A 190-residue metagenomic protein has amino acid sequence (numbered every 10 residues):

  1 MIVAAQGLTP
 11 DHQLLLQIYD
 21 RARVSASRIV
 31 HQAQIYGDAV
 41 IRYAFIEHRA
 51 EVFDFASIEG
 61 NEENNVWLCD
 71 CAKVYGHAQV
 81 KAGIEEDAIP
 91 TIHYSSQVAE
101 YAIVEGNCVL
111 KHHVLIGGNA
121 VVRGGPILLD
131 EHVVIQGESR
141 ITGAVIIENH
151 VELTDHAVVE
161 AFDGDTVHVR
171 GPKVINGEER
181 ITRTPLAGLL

Functional and structural regions predicted by a protein language model:
M1-C71, Y75-H113: Extended, small-residue-rich solenoid/repeat segments and analogous flexible loops that form exposed scaffolds
D70-K73, Q79, E85, T91-G124 (+1 more regions): C-terminal segments of enzyme domains that contribute to small-molecule binding surfaces
